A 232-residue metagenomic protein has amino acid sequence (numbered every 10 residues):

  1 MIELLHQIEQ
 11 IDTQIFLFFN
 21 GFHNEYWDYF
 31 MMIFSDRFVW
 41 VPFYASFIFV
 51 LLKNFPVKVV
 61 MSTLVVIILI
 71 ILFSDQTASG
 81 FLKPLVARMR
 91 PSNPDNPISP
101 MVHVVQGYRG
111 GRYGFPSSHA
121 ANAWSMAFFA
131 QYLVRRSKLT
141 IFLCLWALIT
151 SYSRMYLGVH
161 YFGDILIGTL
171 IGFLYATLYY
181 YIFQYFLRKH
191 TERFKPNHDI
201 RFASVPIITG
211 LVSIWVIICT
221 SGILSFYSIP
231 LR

Functional and structural regions predicted by a protein language model:
M1-Y44, A78-Q106, L224-R232: N-terminal transmembrane-helix/juxtamembrane module of multi-pass inner/ER membrane proteins
G21-Y29, F55-L64, Y156-Y161, H198: Membrane-helix interfacial "entry" motifs
F34-V50, V65, H119-N122, F142: Hydrophobic alpha-helical transmembrane segments
D36-F38, F55-K58, V134-K138: Transmembrane helix interruption/hinge and helix-loop junction motifs
S46-L52, L148, L170: Hydrophobic transmembrane alpha-helices of multi-pass, membrane-embedded glycosylation machinery
F47, F73, T77-L82, Y175-F183 (+1 more regions): Alpha-helical membrane-inserting segments
I48-T77: Interfacial segments of alpha-helical transmembrane regions
H103-L231: Membrane-embedded catalytic cores of phosphoryl/pyrophosphoryl-handling enzymes
